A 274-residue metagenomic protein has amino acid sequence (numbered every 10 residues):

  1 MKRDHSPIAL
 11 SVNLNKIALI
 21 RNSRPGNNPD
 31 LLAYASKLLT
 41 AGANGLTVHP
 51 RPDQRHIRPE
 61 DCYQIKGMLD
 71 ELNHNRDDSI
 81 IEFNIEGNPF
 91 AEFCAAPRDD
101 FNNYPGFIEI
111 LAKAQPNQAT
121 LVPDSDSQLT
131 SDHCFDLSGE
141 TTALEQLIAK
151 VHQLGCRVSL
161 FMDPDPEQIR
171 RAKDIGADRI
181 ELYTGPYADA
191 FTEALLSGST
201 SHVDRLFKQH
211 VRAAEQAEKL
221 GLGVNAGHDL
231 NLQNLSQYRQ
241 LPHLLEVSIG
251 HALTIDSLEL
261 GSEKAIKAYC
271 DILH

Functional and structural regions predicted by a protein language model:
M1-A91, A95-R98, N102, A112-K113 (+2 more regions): Conserved N-terminal beta1-alpha1 strand-loop-helix module at the mouth
I8-L14, L46-V48, I81-G87, N117-L121 (+4 more regions): Hydrophobic faces of well-ordered beta-strands that scaffold small-molecule active sites in alpha/beta enzyme cores
N13-L19, R51-D53, E86-E92, D124-D126 (+5 more regions): Active-site beta-loop-alpha junctions enriched in small/polar residues
N44-L69, L121-D136, T184-G198, S257: Glycine-rich, proline-tolerant flexible connector loops at the mouths of alpha/beta enzymes
R55-G87, L137-S159, S201-A226, L232 (+1 more regions): Alpha-helix-loop-beta-strand connector modules within alpha/beta enzyme cores
E92-K113, D165-I175, A226, L230-L244: Catalytic cores of alpha/beta
D124-D126, R157-S159, D163-Q209, A213-Q216: Histidine/lysine/aspartate-rich catalytic loop segments that bind and position anionic ligands
H133, T192-V203, D256-H274: C-terminal helical cap(s) of enzyme catalytic domains, especially alpha/beta-barrels
